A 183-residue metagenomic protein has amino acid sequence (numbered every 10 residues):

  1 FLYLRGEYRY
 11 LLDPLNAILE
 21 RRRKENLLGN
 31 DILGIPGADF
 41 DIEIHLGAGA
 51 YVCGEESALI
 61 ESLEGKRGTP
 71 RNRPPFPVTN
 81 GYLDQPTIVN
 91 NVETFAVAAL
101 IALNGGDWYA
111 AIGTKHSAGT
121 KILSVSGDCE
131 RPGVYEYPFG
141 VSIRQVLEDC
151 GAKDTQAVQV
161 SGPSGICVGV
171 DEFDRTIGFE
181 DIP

Functional and structural regions predicted by a protein language model:
F1-G6, V158-V160: Short internal beta-strands
R5-Y8, F139: Short beta->alpha junction loops/turns
E7-I18, P163-F173: Beta-rich nucleic-acid/ligand-interaction surfaces
L12-F139, C150-A152: Hydrophobic alpha-helical positions that pack around
A48-A50, S161-S164: Short, solvent-exposed coil/turn elements at secondary-structure transition points
V141-V146: Short, structural beta-strand-to-alpha-helix junction motif
G151-P163: Short loop-to-beta-strand transition segments
A157, V168-P183: A glycine- and small/hydrophobic-rich beta-loop-beta segment that serves as a flexible "lid/hinge" or phosphate-binding
